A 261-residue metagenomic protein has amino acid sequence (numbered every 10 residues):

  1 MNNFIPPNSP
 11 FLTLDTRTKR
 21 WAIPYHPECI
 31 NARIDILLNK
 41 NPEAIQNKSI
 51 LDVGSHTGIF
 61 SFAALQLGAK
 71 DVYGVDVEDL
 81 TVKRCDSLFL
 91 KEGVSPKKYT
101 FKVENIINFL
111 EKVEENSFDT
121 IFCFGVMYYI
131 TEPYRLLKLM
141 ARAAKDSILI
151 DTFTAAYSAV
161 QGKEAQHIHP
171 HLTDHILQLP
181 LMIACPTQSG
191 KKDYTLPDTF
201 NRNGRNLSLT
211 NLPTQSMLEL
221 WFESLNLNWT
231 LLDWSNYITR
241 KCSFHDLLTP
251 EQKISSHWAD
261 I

Functional and structural regions predicted by a protein language model:
P27-I45: Conserved alpha-helix/loop element of class I SAM-dependent methyltransferases that forms part of the SAM/SAH-binding
K48-H56: Conserved class I S-adenosyl-L-methionine
G58-F62: Glycine-rich SAM-binding Motif I of class I
A63, K70-K97: Class I SAM-dependent methyltransferase SAM/SAH-binding core
S95-N108: Conserved SAM-binding strand-loop segment of SAM-dependent methyltransferases
E111-T120: A short acidic, Gly/Pro-enriched loop at the edge of an enzyme's catalytic core that lines a small-molecule cofactor
F122, T131-A143, S147-D260: S-adenosyl-L-methionine-dependent methyltransferase catalytic module, highlighting the catalytic core
V126: Hydrophobic adenine-recognition pocket in adenosine-nucleotide-binding enzymes
